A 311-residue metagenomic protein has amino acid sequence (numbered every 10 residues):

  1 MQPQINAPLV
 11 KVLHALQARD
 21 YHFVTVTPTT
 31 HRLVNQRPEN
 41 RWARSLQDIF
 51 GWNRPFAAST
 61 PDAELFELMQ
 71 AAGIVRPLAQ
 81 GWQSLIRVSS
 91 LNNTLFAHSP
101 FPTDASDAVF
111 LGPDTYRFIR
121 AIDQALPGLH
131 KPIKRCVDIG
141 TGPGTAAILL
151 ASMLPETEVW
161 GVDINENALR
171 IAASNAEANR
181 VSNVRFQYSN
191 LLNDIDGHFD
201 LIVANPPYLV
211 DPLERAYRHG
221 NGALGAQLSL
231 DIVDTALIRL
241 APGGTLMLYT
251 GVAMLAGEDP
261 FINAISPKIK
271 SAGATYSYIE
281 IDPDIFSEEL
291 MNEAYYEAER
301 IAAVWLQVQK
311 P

Functional and structural regions predicted by a protein language model:
M1-N92: N-terminal auxiliary segments of SAM/dcSAM-dependent transferases
Q80-P127: Class I SAM-dependent transferase core
P113-A204, V210-E214: Conserved SAM/SAH cofactor-binding pocket of Class I
Y208-L209, G251-A256: Short "lid" loop at the C-terminus of a central beta-strand within the Rossmann-like core of SAM-dependent
D211, R215-H219, T245: Short, glycine-/aromatic-enriched active-site segment of Class I SAM-dependent methyltransferases
Y217-A241: Glycine-rich S-adenosyl-L-methionine
G244-T250: Conserved beta-strand signature within the Rossmann-like core of class I S-adenosyl-L-methionine
M254-K310: Class I S-adenosyl-L-methionine
